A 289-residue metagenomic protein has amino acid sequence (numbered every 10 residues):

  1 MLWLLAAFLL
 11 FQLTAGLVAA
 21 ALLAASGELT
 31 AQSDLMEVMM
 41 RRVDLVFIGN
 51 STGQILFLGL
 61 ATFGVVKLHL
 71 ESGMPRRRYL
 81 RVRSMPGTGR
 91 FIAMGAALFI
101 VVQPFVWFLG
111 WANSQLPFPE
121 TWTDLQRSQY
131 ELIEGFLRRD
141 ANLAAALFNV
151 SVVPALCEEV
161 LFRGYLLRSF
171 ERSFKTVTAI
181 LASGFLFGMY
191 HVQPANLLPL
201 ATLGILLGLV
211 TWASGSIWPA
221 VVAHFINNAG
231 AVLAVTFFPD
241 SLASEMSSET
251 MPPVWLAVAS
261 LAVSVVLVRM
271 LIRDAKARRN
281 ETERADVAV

Functional and structural regions predicted by a protein language model:
L2-V18, G53, I92-G110, L209-N227: Hydrophobic alpha-helical membrane-insertion segments
Q12, F225-V289: C-terminal membrane module of polytopic membrane proteins
Q12-E71, R90-A97, T121: Alpha-helical transmembrane segments in multi-pass membrane proteins
G27-R42, M74-V153, E245, E281-V289: Juxtamembrane helix-loop-helix connectors linking adjacent transmembrane helices in multi-pass membrane enzymes
Q54-E71, L147-F170, V263-K276: Transmembrane alpha-helical segments in integral membrane proteins
R76, G87-R90, L143, F174-L181 (+2 more regions): Membrane-helix interface segments
C157-A182, L209-S216: Membrane-interface helix/loop boundary segments of multi-pass membrane proteins
G184, G188-M189, P194-T250: Functionally important transmembrane alpha-helices
